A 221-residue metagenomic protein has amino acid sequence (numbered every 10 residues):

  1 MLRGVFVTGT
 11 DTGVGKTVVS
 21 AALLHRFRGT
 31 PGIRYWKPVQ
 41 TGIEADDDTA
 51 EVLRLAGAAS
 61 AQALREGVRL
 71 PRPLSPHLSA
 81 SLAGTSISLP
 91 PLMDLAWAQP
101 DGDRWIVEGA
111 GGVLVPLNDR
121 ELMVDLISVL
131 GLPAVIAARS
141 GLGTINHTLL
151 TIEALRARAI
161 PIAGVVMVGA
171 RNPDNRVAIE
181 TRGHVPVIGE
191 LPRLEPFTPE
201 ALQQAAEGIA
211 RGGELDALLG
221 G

Functional and structural regions predicted by a protein language model:
L2, V18-S86, P90, D94-A98: N-terminal phosphate/diphosphate-binding loop that engages ATP/GTP or pyrophosphate donors across diverse enzyme folds
F6-A21: Glycine-rich phosphate-binding P-loop
K37, V135-A138, A163-G169: Short internal beta-strands
A56, L130, R182-V185: Short, structured coil segments at secondary-structure junctions
P91-N118: Switch II (G3) loop of P-loop NTPases
N118-G141: Inter-motif core of Ras-like GTPase G domains
I152-G221: C-terminal lobe/tail of nucleotide-utilizing enzymes
